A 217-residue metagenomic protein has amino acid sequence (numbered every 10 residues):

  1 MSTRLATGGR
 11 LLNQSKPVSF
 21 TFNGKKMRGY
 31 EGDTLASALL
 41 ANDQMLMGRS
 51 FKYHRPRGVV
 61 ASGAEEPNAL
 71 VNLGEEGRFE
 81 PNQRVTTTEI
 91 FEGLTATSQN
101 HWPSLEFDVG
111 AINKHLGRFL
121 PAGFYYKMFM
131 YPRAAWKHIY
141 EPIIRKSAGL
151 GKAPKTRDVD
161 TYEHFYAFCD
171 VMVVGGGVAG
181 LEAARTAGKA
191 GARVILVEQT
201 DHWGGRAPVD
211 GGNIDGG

Functional and structural regions predicted by a protein language model:
M1-K25, G29-G217: Residues forming the flavin
